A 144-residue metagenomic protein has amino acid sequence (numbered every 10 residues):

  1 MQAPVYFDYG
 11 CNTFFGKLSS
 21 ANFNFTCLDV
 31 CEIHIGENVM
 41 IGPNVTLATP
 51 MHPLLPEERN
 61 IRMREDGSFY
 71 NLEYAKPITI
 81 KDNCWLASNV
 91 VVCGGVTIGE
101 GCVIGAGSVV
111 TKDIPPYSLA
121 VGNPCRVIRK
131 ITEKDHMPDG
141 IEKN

Functional and structural regions predicted by a protein language model:
M1-V5: Long, charge-patterned amphipathic interaction tracts in eukaryotic proteins
Y6-F15, S20-V96, N123, K130-T132 (+1 more regions): Flexible, glycine/small-residue-enriched loop-and-beta-strand segment within the central core of proteins
S88-C125, M137-P138: C-terminal/domain-terminus segments
E142-N144: Alpha-helical subdomain
